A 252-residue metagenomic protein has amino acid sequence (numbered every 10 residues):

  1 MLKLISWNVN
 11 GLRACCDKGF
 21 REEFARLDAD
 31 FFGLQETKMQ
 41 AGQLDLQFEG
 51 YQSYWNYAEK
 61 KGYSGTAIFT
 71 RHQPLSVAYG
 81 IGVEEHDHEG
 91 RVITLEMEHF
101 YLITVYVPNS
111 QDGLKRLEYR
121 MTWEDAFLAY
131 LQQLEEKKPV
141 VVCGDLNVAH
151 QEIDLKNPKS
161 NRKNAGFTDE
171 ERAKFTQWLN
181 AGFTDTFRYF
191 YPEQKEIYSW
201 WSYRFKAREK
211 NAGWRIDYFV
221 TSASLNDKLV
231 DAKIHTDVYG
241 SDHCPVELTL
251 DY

Functional and structural regions predicted by a protein language model:
M1-F48, Q52, A58-Y63, Y79 (+1 more regions): N-terminal, active-site-proximal structural segment of metallo-dependent hydrolase catalytic domains
L2-N10, H99-Q111, C143: Active-site-proximal beta-strand elements of phosphoester/diester hydrolases
W7-N8, F24-G42, L102, L131-E152 (+4 more regions): Active-site beta-strand/loop signature of hydrolases that rely on acidic residues for catalysis
K38, Q43-S110: Structured beta-strand-rich core segments of catalytic domains in phosphoester-bond hydrolases
Q52, A126-A212, I216: Metal-dependent phosphoesterases centered on the DNase I-like endonuclease/exonuclease/phosphatase
K61-S76, I197, R204-D227: Conserved beta strand-loop-helix elements of the APE1-like EEP
R71, L95-E98, S222-A223, S241 (+1 more regions): Active-site beta-strand termini and strand-to-loop segments that position acidic
G82-V83, P108-E124, K159-N164: Surface-exposed cleft-lining segments at the edges of enzyme active sites
